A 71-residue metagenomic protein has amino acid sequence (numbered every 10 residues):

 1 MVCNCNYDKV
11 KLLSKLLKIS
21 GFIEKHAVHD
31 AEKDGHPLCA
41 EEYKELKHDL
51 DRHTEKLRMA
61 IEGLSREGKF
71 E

Functional and structural regions predicted by a protein language model:
M1-E71: Iron-associated oxidoreductase/ferritin-like identity signal
